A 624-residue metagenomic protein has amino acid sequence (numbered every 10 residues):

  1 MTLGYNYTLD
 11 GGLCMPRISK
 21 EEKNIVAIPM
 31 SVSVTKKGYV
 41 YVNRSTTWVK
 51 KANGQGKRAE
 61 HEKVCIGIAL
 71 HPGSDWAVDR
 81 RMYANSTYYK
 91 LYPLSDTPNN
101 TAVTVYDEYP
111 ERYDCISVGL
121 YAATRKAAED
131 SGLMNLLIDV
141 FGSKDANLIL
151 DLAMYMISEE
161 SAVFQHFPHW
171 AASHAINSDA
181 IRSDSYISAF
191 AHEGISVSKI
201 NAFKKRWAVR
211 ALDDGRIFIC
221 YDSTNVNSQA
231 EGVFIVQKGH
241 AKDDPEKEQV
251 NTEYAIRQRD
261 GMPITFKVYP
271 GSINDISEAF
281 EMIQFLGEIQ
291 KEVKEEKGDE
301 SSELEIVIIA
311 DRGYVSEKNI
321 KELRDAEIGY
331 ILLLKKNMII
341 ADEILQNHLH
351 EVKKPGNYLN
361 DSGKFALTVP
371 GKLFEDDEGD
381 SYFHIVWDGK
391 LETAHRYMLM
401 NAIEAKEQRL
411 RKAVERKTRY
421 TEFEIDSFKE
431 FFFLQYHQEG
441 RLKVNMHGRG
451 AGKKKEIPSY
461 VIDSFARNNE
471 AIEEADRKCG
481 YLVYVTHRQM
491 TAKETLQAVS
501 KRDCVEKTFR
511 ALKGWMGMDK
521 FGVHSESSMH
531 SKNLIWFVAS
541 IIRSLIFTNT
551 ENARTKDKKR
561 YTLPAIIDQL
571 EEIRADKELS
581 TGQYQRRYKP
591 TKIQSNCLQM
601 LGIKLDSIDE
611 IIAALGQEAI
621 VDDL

Functional and structural regions predicted by a protein language model:
M1-G73: Short, Arg/Lys-rich segments that mark the N-terminal edge of DNA/RNA- and chromatin-recognition modules
G12-E22, L120-Y121, K126-A127, D222-V226 (+1 more regions): Generic detector of solvent-exposed, compositionally biased contiguous segments
T35-N43, L91, N533-I541: Elongated alpha-helical scaffolds
N43-S45, H61-I66, R80-A84, E278-F285 (+1 more regions): Alpha-helical scaffold elements adjacent to nucleotide-binding pockets in ATP/GTP-utilizing enzyme cores
A69-Y109: N-terminal helical hairpins
V103-A153: Basic, short loop/linker segments at the boundary and entry of helix-turn-helix/winged-helix-like folds
N135-L624: Anion-binding and metal-coordination hotspots
